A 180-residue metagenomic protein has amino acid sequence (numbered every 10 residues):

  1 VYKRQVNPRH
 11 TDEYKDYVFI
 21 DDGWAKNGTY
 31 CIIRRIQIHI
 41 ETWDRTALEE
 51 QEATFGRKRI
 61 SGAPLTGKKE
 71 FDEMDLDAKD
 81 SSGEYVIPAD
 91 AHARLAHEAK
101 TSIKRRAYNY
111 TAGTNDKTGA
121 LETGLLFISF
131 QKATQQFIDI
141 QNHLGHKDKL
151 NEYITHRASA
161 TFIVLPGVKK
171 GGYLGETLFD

Functional and structural regions predicted by a protein language model:
K3-D180: Long, histidine/aromatic-enriched segments associated with O2/redox biology
